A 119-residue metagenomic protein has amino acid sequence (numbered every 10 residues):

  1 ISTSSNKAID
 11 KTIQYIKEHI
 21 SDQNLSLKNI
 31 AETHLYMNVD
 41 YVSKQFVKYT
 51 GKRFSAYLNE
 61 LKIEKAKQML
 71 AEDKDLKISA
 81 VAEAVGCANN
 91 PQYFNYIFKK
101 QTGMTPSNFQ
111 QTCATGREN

Functional and structural regions predicted by a protein language model:
I1-D10, Q14: Hydrophobic helix-rich structural segments at or within alpha/beta enzyme and signaling domains
I13-L25, F46-T50, K67-L76, F98: Basic, amphipathic alpha-helical hairpins
L27-K28, Y41: C-terminal amphipathic alpha-helical interaction region
A31, L35, V39, D73-F109: Sequence-specific DNA-binding recognition helix
T33, S43, V47-K48: Extended, amphipathic alpha-helices with heptad-repeat/coiled-coil or helix-bundle character that serve as
K48-A88, Q111-N119: Terminal helix-turn-helix DNA-binding modules in bacterial transcription factors
